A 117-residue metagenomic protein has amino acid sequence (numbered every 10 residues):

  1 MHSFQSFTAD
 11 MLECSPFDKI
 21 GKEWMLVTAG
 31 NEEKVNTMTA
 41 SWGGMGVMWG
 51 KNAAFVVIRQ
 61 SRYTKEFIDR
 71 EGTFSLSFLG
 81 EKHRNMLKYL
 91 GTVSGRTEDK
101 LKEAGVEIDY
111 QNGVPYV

Functional and structural regions predicted by a protein language model:
M1-V117: Active-site-proximal mixed secondary-structure blocks
